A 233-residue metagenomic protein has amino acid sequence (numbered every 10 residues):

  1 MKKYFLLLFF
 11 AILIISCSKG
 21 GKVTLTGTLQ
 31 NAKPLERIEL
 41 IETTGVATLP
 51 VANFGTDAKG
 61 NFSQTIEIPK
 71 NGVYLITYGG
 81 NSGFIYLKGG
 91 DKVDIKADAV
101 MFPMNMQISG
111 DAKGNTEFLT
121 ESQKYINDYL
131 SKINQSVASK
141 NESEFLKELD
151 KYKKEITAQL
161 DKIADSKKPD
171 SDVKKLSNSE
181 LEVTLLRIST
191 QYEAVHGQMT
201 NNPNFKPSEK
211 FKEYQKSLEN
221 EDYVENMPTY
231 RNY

Functional and structural regions predicted by a protein language model:
M1-G27: Bacterial Sec-dependent N-terminal signal peptides
M1-K2, A112, S131, Y230: Short, intrinsically disordered low-complexity segments
K3, L7-L8, V100, T116 (+2 more regions): Short non-domain terminal segments
L7-F9, I14, K147-D150, E219: Compositionally biased amphipathic helical and low-complexity segments enriched in hydrophobic
L13, E36-R37, K210, E219: Acidic, low-complexity intrinsically disordered regions
L13, I76-T77, N201: Alpha-helix boundary/interfacial micro-motifs
C17-L176, E180, I188-V195: A non-transmembrane, solvent-exposed segment enriched in polar/low-complexity residues
E180-Y233: Charged, long alpha-helical assembly modules
